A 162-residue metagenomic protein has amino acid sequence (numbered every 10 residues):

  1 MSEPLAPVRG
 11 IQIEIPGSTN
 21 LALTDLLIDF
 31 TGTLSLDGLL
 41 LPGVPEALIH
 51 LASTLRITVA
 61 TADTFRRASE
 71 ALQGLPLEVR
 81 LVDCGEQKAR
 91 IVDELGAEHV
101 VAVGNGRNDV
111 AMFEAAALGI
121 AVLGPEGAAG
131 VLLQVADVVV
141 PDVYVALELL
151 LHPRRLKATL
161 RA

Functional and structural regions predicted by a protein language model:
M1-I28, A162: Non-catalytic pre-domain segments flanking phosphatase-related domains
A6-V8, L21-D25, P42-E46, F65-A68 (+2 more regions): Short amphipathic alpha-helical segments, especially helix-boundary/capping motifs
I11-I15, I28, I49, I57 (+3 more regions): Weak global preference for isoleucine
E14-I15, N20, D37-L55: Short, acidic loop-to-helix structural element flanking the phosphoryl-transfer center in phosphate-processing enzymes
T19-G38, F113: Asp-based phosphoryl-transfer active-site loop
R56, D63-A162: C-terminal cap/substrate-recognition subdomain and adjoining C-terminal extension of metal-dependent phosphatase-like
